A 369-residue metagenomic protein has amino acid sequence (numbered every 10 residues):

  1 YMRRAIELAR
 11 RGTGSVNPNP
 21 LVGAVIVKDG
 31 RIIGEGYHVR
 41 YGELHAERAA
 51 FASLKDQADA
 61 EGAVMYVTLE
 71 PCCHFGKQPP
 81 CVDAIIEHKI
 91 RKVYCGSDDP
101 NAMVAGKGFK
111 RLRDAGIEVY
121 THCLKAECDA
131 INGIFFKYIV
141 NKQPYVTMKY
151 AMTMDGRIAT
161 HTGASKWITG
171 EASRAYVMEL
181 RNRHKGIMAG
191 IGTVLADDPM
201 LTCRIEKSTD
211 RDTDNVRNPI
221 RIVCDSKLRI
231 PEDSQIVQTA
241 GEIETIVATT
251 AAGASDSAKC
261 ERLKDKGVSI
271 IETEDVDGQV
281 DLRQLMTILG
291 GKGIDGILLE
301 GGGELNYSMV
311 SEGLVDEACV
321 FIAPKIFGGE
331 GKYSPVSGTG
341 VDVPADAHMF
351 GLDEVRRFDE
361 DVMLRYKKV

Functional and structural regions predicted by a protein language model:
Y1-P20, E35, L54-K55, D59 (+2 more regions): Enzymes that bind and transform nitrogen-containing heteroaromatic metabolites
R3-R10, Y66-T68, I85-I90, C128-F136 (+3 more regions): Short, mixed-charge, low-aromatic patches
S15-V16, G42-E43, F109, C123-A151: Proteins enriched for Cys/Gly/acidic motifs involved in redox and nucleic-acid/cofactor modification
G23: Helix-turn-helix
I26-E127, I220, T249-S255, V310: Zn2+-dependent cytidine deaminase-like catalytic core
H45, G76, M103-V104, A130 (+4 more regions): Residues that form or flank phosphate/diphosphate-binding pockets in enzymes that use nucleotide phosphates
F75, K89, A130-Q143, V268-E272: Short secondary-structure boundary segments
N101-A105, T121-L124, I139-Q143, K166-G170: Short capping loops/turns at secondary-structure boundaries
